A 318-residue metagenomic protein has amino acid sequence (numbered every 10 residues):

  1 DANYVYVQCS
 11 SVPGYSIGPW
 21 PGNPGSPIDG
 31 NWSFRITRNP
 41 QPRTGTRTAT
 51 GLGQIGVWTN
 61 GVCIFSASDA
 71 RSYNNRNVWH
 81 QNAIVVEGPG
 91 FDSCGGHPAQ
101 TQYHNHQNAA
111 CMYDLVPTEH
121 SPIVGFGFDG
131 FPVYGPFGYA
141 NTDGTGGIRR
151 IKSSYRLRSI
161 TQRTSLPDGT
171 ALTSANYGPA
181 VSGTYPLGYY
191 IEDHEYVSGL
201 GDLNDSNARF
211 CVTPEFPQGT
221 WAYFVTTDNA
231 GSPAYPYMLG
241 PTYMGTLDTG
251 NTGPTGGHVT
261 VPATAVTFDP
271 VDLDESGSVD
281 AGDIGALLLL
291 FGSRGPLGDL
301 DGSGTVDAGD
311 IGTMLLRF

Functional and structural regions predicted by a protein language model:
D1-P89: Solvent-exposed N-terminal domain segments of exported/luminal and surface proteins
N31-S33, L52-Q54, F91, Q100-H104 (+5 more regions): Extracellular structured ligand-interaction cores
I55-C94, N176-R209: Short, flexible domain-boundary/linker segments around small modular repeats
W58-V62, A99-M112, F216-G231, A286-L290 (+1 more regions): Extracellular/lumenal glycan-associated surfaces
G88-G96, L203-C211, D269-S276, L297-S303: Short, recurring structural edge motifs at helix starts
D129-F131, A140-G253, V266: Extended, compositionally biased non-globular segments
V259-D272, R294-P296: Low-complexity, Pro/Thr/Ser/Gly/Ala-rich linker/spacer regions in secreted, extracellular modular proteins
L273-G295, S303-F318: Alpha-helical segments with a strong preference for the paired helices of cellulosomal dockerin domains
